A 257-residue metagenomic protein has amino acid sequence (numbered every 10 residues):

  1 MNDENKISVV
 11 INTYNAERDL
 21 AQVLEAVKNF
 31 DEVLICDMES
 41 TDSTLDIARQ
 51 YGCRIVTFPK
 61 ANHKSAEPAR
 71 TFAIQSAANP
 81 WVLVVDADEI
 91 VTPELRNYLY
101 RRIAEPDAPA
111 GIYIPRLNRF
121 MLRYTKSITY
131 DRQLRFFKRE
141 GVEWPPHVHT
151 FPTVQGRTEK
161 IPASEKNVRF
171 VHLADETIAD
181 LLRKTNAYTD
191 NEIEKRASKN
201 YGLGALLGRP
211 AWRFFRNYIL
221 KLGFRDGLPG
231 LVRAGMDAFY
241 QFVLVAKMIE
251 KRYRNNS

Functional and structural regions predicted by a protein language model:
K6-S8, E32: Cell-envelope/extracellular polymer assembly enzymes that use nucleotide-activated donors
V10-N29: Short, well-formed alpha-helical segments that are part of the catalytic scaffolds of diverse glycosyltransferases
L20-A21, D42-Y51, E94-L95: Acidic helix N-cap motif at the loop->helix transition within catalytic regions of sugar-transfer enzymes
A26, D37-D46: A conserved acidic beta->alpha catalytic loop
M38, V85-A87, E94: Active-site acidic Asp-centered loop
L45-A78: Conserved donor nucleotide-binding strand/loop of the catalytic core
E67-I74, T92-N255: Catalytic-site signature of metal-activated, phosphate-bearing donor transferases, centered on the GT-A/GT-A-like
V82: Short aromatic/hydrophobic "clamp" motif used to bind/position activated sugar donors
